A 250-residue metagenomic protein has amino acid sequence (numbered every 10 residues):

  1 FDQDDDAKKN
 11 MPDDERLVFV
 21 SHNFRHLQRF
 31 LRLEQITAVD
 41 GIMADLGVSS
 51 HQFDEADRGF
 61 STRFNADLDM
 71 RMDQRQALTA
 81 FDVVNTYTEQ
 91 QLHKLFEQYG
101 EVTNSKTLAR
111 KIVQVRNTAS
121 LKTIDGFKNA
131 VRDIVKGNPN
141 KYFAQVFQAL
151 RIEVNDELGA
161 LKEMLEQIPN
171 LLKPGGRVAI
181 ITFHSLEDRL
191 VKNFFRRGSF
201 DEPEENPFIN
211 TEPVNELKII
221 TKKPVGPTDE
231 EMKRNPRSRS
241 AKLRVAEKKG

Functional and structural regions predicted by a protein language model:
F1-G250: S-adenosyl-L-methionine-dependent methyltransferase catalytic core, i.e., the SAM/SAH-binding region
